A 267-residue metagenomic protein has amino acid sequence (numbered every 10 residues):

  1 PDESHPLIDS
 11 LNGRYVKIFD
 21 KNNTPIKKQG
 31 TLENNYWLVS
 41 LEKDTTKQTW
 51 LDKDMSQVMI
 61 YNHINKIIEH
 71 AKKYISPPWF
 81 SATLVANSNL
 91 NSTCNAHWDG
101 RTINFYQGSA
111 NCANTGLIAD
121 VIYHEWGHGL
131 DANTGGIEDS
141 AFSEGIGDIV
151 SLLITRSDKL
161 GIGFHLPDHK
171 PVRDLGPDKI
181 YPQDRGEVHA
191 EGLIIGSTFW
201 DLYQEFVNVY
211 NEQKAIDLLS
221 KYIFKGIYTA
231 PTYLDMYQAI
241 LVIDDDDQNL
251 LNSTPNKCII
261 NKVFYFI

Functional and structural regions predicted by a protein language model:
P1-K73, P77-A110, A132: Acidic/polar low-complexity interaction segments
D54-V58, S109-V121, T134-F142, G186-A190 (+2 more regions): Alpha-helix capping and helix-loop boundary segments enriched in small/acidic/polar residues
S56, I60-H63, I118, I122 (+9 more regions): Stable alpha-helical elements in mature extracytoplasmic
I68-S76, G127-D131, G135, S151-R156 (+5 more regions): Sec-exported extracytoplasmic/periplasmic mature domains
I75-S88, E138-F142, K159-L166, Y210-A215 (+1 more regions): Surface-exposed patches in mature extracellular/periplasmic domains of secreted proteins
T115-L166: Zinc-dependent metallopeptidase catalytic helix centered on the HExxH motif and its immediate flanking segment
L152-G196, W200-Q204: Acidic/His/Gly-enriched intrinsically disordered linker/tail segments that often contain short helix/coil "MoRF-like"
Y233-I267: Beta/coil-rich, acidic/histidine-enriched accessory regions frequently appended to metallopeptidases
